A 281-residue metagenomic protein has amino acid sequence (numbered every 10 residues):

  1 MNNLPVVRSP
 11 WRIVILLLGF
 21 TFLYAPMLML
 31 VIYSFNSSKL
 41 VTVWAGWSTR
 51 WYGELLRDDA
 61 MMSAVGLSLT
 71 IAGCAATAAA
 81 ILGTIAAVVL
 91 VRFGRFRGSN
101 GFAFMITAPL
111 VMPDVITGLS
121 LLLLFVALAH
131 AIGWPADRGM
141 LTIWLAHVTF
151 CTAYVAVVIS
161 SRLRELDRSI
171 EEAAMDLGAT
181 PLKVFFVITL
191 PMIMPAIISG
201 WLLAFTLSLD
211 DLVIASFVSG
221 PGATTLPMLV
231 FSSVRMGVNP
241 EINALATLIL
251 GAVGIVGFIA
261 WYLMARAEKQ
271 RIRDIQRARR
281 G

Functional and structural regions predicted by a protein language model:
M1-M29, F102: N-terminal signal-anchor/first transmembrane alpha helix
N2-L4, A25-D59, L124, S219-P221 (+1 more regions): Short membrane-interfacial helix/loop motifs at transmembrane-helix boundaries
N2-R8, K39, Y52-M61, L209-Y262: Interhelical loop and adjacent transmembrane-helix boundary motif in polytopic membrane transport permeases
N2-V14, V88-L90, G94-G98, S160-M175 (+3 more regions): C-terminal transmembrane helix and the adjacent membrane-cytosol boundary/short C-terminal tail of inner/organellar
V14-I15, F20-M27, V155-S160, L166-D167 (+1 more regions): Transmembrane alpha-helices
A25-L28, I32, I81-I85, L119 (+6 more regions): Membrane-embedded alpha-helices of multi-pass transport/permease systems
F35, D59-L90: Transmembrane alpha-helix signature in integral membrane proteins
L40-A45, T49, E54, V115-F150 (+2 more regions): Membrane-interfacial helix termini and adjacent extracytoplasmic/periplasmic loops of multi-pass transporters
